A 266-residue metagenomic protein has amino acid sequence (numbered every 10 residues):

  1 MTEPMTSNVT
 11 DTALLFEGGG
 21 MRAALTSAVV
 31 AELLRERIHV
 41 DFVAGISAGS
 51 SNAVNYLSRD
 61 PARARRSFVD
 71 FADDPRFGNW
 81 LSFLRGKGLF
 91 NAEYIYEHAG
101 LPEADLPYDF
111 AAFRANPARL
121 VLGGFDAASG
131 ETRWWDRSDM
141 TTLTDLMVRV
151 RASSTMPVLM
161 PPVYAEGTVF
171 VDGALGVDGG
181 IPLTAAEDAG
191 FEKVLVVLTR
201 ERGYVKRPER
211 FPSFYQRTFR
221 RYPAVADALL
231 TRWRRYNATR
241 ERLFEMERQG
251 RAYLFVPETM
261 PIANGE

Functional and structural regions predicted by a protein language model:
M1-I46, V54-E266: Patatin-like phospholipase
